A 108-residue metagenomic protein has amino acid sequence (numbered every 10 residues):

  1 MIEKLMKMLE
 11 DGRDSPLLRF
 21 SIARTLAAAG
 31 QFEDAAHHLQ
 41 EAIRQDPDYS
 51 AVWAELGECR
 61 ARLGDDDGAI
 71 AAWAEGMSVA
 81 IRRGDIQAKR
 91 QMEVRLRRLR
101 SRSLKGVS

Functional and structural regions predicted by a protein language model:
M8, E41-A42, G76: Canonical positions in the second alpha-helix
D66-A71, L96-S108: Alpha-helical linker/edge segments of TPR/alpha-solenoid repeat scaffolds and analogous pre-/post-domain helices
